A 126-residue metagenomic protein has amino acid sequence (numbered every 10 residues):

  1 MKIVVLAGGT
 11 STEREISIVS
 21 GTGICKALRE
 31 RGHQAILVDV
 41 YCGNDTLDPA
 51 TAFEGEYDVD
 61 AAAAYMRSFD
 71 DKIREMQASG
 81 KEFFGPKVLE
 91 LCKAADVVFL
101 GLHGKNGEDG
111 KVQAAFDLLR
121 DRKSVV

Functional and structural regions predicted by a protein language model:
M1-S124: ATP-binding N-terminal substructure of ATP-dependent carboxylate-amine bond-forming enzymes
